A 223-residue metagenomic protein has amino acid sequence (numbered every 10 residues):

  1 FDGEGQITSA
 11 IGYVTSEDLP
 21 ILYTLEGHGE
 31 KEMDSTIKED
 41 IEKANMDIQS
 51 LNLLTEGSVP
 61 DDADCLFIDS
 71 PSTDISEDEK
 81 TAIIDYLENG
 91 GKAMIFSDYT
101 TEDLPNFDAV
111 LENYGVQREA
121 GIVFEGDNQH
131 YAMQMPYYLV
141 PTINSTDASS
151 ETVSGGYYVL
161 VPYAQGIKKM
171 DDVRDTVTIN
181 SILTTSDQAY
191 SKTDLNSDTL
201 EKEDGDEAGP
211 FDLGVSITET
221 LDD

Functional and structural regions predicted by a protein language model:
F1-D223: Short, surface-exposed patches at the edges or C-terminal ends of soluble domains, predominantly
